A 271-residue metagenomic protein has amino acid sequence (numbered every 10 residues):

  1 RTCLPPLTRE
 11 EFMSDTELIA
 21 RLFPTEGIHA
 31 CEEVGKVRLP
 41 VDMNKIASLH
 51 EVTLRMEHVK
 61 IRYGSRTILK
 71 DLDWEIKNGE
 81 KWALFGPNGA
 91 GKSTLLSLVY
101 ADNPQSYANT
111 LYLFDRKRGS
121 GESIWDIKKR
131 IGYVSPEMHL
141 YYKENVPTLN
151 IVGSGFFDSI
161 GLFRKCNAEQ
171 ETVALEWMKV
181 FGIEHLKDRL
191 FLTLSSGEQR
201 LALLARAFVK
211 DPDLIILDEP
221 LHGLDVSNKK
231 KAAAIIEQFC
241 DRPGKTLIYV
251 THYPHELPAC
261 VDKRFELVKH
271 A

Functional and structural regions predicted by a protein language model:
L54, I68-D71, K187: Conserved structural motif at the start of ABC-family nucleotide-binding domains
F85-P87: The feature captures the beta-strand-to-loop junction immediately N-terminal to the Walker
Y100-A101: Helix-to-loop junction immediately C-terminal to a conserved catalytic motif
G153, A168-L186: Conserved ABC ATPase "signature" region
F163-C166, L190-L194, E198: Conserved ABC ATPase signature
L204: Hydrophobic anchor residue at the start of the ABC signature
I215-E219: Catalytic Walker B motif of ABC-type/P-loop ATPase nucleotide-binding domains
